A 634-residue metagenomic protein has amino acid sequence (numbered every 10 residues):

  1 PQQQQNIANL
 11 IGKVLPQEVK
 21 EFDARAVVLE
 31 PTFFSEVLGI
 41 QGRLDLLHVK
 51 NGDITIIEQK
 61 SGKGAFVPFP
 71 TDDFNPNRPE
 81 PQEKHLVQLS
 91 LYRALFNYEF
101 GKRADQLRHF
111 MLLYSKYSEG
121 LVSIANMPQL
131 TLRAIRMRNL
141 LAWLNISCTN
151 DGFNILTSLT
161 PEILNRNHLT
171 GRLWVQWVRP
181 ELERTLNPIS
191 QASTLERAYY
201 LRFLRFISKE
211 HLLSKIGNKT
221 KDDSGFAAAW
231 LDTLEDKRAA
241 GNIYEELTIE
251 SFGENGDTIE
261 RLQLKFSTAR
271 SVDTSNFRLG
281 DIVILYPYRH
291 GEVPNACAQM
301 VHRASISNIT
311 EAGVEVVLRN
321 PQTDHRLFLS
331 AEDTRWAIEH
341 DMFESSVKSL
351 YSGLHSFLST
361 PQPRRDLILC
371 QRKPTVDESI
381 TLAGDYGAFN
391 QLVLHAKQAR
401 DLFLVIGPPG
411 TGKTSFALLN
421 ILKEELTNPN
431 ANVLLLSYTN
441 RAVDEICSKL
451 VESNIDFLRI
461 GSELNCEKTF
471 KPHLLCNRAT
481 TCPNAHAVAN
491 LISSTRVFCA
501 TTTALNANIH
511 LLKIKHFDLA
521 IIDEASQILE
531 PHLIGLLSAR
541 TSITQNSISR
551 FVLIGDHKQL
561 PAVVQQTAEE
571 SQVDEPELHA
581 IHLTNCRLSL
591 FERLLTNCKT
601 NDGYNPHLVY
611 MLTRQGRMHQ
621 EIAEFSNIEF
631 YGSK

Functional and structural regions predicted by a protein language model:
P1-L29: A non-catalytic, helix-rich entry segment at domain boundaries
A24-R138: Mg2+/Mn2+-dependent nuclease catalytic core
L112-S118, A125-N150, S271-Q398, S448 (+7 more regions): Pre-ATPase regulatory/linker segments immediately N-terminal to the P-loop/RecA-like helicase/translocase core
N126-L279, N308, A312-E315, N320: A helicase ATPase "motif cassette" and its flanking acidic/Ser/Thr-rich regulatory loops
A399-I421: Walker A/P-loop
F416, I421-L450, L458-I460, V609-Q615: Conserved RecA-like ASCE P-loop NTPase motor core of nucleic-acid helicases/translocases
N428-A431, S437-T439, A489, T503-L505 (+2 more regions): Conserved helicase motor core of SF1/SF2 NTP-dependent helicases
K471-R496: Conserved motor-coupling elements within RecA-like helicase/translocase cores
